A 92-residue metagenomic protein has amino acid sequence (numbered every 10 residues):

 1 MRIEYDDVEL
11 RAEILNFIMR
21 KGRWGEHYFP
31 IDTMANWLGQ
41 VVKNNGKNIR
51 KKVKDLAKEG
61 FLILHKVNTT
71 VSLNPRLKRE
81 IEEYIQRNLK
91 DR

Functional and structural regions predicted by a protein language model:
M1-G25: Short alpha-helical segments that sit at the start of domains
W24-G39: Short acidic, hydrophobic short linear motifs in intrinsically disordered regions
V41-K58: Short amphipathic alpha-helical interaction segments
A57-V67: A short, conserved structural fragment
T69-N74: Minor-groove-contacting beta-hairpin "wing" of winged helix-turn-helix DNA-binding domains
L77-R92: Short, amphipathic alpha-helical interaction segments positioned at domain boundaries
